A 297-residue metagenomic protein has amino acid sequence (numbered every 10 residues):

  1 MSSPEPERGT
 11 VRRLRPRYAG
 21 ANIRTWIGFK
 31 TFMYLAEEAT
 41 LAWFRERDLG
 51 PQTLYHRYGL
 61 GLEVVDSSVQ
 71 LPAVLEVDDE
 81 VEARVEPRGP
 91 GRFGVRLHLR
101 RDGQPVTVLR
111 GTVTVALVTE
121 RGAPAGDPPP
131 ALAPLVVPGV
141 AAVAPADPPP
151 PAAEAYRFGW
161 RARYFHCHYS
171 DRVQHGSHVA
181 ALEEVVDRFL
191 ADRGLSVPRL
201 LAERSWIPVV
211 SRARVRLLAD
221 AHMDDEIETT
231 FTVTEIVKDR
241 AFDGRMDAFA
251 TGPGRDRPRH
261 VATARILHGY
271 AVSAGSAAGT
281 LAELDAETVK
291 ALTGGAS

Functional and structural regions predicted by a protein language model:
S2-V64, T114-S211, Y270-S297: Hot-dog-fold acyl-thioester-processing enzymes
T10-R12, L71-E80, E86-P149, A221-E226 (+1 more regions): HotDog/MaoC-like acyl-thioester-processing domains
A19-N22, F29-T40, S68, V74 (+9 more regions): Residue-level signal for functionally critical sites in structured catalytic/ligand-binding pockets
F44-G94, L109-R110, D192-I236, T263: Hydrophobic beta-strand-centered segment that forms part of the acyl-chain substrate-binding groove
